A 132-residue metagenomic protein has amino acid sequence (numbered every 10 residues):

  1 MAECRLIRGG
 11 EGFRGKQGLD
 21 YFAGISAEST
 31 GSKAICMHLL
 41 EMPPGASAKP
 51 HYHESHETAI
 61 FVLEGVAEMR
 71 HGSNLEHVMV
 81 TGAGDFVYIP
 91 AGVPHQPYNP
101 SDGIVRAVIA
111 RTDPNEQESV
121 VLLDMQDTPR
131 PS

Functional and structural regions predicted by a protein language model:
M1-A34, K49, L122-S132: A short, N-terminal "cap"/entry segment at the start of jelly-roll beta-barrel domains of the cupin/DSBH fold
Y21, M37-E41, A59, V78 (+2 more regions): Conserved hydrophobic/aromatic beta-strand scaffold that supports enzyme active sites
T30-K33, M42-A46, E64-E68, N115-E116: Short, charged/polar surface micro-motifs in flexible loops or helix N-caps
H38-E54: Conserved short histidine dyad/triad with adjacent acidic residue
L39, Y52, H71-S73, N99 (+1 more regions): Residue-level recognition of conserved beta-strand positions in structured domain cores
S47, H56-A83: A short beta-strand-loop-beta hairpin characteristic of the jelly-roll/cupin
K49-P50, M69-R70, V78, I89 (+1 more regions): Short beta-strand His + acidic residue motifs that chelate non-heme Fe in jelly-roll/DSBH and cupin folds
G82-A83, A91-Q117: Ligand-binding loop in jelly-roll beta-barrel domains
